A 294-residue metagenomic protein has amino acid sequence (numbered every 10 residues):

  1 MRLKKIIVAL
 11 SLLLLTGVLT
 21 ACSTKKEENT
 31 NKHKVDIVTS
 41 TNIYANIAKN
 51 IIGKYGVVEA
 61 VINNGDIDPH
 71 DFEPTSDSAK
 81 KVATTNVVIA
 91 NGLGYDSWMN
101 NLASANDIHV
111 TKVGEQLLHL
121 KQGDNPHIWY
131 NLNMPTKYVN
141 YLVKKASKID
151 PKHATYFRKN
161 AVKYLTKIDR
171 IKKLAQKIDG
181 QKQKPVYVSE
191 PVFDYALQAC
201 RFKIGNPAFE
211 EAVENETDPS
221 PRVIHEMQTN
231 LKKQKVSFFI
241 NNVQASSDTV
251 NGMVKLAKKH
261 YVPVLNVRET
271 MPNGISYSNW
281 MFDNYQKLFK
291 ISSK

Functional and structural regions predicted by a protein language model:
R2-A9, V18-K294: Extracytoplasmic metal-acquisition and chelation regions
